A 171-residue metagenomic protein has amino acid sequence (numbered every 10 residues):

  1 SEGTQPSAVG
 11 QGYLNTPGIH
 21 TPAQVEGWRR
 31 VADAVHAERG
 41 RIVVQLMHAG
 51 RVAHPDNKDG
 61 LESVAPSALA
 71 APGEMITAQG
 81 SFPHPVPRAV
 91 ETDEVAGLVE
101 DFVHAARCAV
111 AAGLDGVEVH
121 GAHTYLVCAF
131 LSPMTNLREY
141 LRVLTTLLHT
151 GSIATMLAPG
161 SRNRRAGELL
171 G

Functional and structural regions predicted by a protein language model:
S1, I42-V44, V117-V119, L170-G171: Hydrophobic faces of well-ordered beta-strands that scaffold small-molecule active sites in alpha/beta enzyme cores
S1-A49, L98, A106: N-terminal capping/small domains of soluble enzymes
G12-T16, S132-R142: Short glycine/proline- and charge-enriched loop/turn segments that cap or connect secondary-structure elements
L14-P22, P87-A96, L144-L147: The substrate-binding groove and active-site-proximal loops of carbohydrate-active enzymes, especially glycoside
D33-I42, G113-D115, R165-L169: Short, well-ordered coil/turn segments that N-cap beta-strands
A34, D101-C108, G116, G160: Structural preference for long, well-ordered alpha-helical segments within the folded cores of structured domains
R41, M47-C108, A112: Non-globular sequence segments
E62-T77, N136-A154: Acidic, His- and aromatic-enriched active-site or binding-groove loops in soluble protein domains that engage sugars
